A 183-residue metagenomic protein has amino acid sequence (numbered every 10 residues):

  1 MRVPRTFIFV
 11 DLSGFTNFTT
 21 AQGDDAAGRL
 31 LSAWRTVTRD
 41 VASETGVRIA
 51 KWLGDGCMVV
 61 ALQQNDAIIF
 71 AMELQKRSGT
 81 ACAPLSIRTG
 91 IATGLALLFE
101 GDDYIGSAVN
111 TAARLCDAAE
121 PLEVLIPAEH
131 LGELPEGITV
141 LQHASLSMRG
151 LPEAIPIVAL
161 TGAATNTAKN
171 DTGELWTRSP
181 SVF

Functional and structural regions predicted by a protein language model:
M1, L160-F183: Intrinsically disordered or compositionally simple regulatory linkers and C-terminal tails in signal-transduction
M1-I69: Catalytic NTP-binding/metal-coordinating core of nucleotidyl cyclase/transferase enzymes
M1-P4, W34, I87, M148 (+1 more regions): Short, intrinsically disordered low-complexity segments
P4-F7, A83, D171: A generic short alpha-helical patch detector that favors 3-5-residue windows in or near N-terminal regions
V37-T38, T80, L175-W176: Juxtamembrane/interface motifs at transmembrane-helix termini
M58-T167: Catalytic beta-strand-to-alpha-helix segment of the class III nucleotidyl cyclase homology domain
